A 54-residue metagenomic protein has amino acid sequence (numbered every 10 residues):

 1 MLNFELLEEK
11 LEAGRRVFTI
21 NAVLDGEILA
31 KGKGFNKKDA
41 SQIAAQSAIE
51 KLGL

Functional and structural regions predicted by a protein language model:
M1-L54: Double-stranded RNA-binding/processing signature
